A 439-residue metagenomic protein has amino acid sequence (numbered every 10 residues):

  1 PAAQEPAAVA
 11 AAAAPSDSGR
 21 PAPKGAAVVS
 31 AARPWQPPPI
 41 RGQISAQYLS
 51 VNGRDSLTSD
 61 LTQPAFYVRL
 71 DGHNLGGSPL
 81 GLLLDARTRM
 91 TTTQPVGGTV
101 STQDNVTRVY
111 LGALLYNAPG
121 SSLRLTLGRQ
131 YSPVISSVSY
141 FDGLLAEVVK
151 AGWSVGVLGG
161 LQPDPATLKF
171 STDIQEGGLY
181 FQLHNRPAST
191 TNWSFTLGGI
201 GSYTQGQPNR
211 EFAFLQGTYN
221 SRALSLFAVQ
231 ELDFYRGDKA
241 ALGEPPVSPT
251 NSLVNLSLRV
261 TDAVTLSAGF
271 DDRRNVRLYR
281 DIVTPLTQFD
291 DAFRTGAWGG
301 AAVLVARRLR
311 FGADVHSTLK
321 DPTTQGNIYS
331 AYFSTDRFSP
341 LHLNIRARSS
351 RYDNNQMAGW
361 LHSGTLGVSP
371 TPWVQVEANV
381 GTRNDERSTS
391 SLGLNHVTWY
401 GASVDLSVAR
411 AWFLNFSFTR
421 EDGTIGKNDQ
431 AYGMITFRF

Functional and structural regions predicted by a protein language model:
A3-F439: Gram-negative and organellar
